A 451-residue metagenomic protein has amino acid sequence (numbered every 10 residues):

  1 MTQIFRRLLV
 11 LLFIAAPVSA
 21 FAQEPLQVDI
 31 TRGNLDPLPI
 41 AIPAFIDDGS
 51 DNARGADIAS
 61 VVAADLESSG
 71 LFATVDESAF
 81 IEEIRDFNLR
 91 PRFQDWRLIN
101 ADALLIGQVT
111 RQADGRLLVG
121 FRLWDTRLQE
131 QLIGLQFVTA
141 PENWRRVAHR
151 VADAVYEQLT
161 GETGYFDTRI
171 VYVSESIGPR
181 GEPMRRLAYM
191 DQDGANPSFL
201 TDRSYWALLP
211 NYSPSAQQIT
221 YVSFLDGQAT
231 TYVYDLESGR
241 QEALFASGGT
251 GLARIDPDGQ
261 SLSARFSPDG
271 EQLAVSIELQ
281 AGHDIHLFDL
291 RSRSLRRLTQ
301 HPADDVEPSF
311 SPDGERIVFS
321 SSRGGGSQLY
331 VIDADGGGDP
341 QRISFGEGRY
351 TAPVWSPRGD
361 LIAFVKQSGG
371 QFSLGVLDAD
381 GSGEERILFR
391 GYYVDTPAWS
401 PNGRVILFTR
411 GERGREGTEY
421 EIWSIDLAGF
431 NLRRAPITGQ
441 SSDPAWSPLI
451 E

Functional and structural regions predicted by a protein language model:
Q27-R92, L105-R111: Short beta-strand->alpha-helix linker/helix-N-cap micro-motif that forms a surface specificity/interaction loop
F87-A154: Amphipathic beta-strand/beta-sheet edge segments enriched in Tyr/Trp
R127, D191-A195, D235-G239, D289-R293 (+3 more regions): Short loop/turn segments that connect beta-strands within beta-propeller blades
T163, E175-R186, R203-Y205, V222-T231 (+9 more regions): A flexible loop/linker signature enriched in serine peptidases of the S9 family
G164-F166, P214-S215, P268-D269, P312-D313 (+3 more regions): Residue-level detector of Asp-centered blade-edge/turn motifs that repeat once per structural unit in beta-propeller
I170, I219, G270-L273, G314-V318 (+2 more regions): Hydrophobic beta-strand positions that form the internal "hydrophobic ladder" of WD40/Gbeta-like beta-propeller blades
E419-E451: Blade-level signature of beta-propeller repeat domains, shared across WD40, Kelch, NHL, RCC1 and BNR/Asp-box propellers
